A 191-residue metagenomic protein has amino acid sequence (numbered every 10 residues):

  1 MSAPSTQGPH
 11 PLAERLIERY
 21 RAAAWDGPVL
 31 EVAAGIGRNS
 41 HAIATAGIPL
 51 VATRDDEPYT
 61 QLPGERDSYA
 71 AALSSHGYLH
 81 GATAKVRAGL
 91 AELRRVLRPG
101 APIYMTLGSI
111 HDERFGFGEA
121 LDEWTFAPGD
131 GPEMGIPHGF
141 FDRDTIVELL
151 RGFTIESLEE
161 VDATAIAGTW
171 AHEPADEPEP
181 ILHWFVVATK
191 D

Functional and structural regions predicted by a protein language model:
Q7-G27: Conserved alpha-helix/loop element of class I SAM-dependent methyltransferases that forms part of the SAM/SAH-binding
D26-G35: Conserved class I S-adenosyl-L-methionine
I36-I48: Conserved SAM-binding loop of SAM-dependent methyltransferases across substrates and taxa, primarily the Class I
L62-A72: A short acidic, Gly/Pro-enriched loop at the edge of an enzyme's catalytic core that lines a small-molecule cofactor
A70-K85: A short SAM/SAH-binding and catalytic strip from SAM-dependent methyltransferases
G81, M105, W124-D144: Acceptor-substrate binding/catalytic loop of class I
R87-P99: A short glycine-rich, Lys/Arg-flanked "PGG" loop and its adjoining helix->strand segment in the class I
P102-G129: Conserved class I S-adenosyl-L-methionine
